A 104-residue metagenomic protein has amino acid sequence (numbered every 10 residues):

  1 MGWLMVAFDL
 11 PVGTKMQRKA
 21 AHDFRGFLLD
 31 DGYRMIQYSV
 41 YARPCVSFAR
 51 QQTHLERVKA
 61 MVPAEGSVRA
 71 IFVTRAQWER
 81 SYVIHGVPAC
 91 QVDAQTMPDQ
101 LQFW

Functional and structural regions predicted by a protein language model:
M1-W104: Basic nucleic-acid-binding interfaces
